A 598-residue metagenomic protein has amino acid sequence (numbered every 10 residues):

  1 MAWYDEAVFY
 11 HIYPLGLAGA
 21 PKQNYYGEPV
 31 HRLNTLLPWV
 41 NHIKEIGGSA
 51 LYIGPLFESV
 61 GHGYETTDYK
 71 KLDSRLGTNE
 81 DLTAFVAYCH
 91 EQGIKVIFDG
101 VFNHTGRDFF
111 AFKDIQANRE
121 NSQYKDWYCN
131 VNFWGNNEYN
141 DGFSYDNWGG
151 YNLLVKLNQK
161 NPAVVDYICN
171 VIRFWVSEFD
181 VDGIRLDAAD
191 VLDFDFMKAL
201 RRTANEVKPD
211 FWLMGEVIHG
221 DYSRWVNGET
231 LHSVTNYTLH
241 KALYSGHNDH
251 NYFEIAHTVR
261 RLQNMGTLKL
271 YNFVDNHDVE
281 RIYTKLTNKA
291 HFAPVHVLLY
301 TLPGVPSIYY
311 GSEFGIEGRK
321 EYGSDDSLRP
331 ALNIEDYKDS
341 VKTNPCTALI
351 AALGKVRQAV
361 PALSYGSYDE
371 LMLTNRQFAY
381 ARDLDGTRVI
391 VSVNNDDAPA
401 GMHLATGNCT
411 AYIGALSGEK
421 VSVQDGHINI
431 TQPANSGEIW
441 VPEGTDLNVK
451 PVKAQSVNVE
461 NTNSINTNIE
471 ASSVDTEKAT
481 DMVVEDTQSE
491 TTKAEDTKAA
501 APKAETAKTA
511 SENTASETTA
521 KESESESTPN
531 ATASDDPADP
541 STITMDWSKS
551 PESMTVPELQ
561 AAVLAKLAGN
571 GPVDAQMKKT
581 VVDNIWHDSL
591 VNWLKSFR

Functional and structural regions predicted by a protein language model:
M1-F9, Y13-S49, L56-E178, L200-E206 (+1 more regions): Substrate-binding/active-site clefts of carbohydrate-active enzymes
M1-Y52, E58, Y88, F314 (+3 more regions): Carbohydrate-interacting/catalytic domains
A7-H11, A50, K95-I97, G183-R185 (+3 more regions): Structural preference for beta-strand elements that scaffold enzyme active sites
I12, I43, I53, Y69 (+10 more regions): Conserved, mostly hydrophobic/aromatic
V86, H90-Q92, Q116, S177 (+8 more regions): Active-site-proximal helices and loops of the catalytic beta/alpha 8
G266-T287: Active-site clefts of carbohydrate-active enzymes
G304-E317: Substrate-binding cleft of secreted/luminal carbohydrate-active enzymes
P540-R598: Basic helix-extension-helix modules of the SAP/HeH family
